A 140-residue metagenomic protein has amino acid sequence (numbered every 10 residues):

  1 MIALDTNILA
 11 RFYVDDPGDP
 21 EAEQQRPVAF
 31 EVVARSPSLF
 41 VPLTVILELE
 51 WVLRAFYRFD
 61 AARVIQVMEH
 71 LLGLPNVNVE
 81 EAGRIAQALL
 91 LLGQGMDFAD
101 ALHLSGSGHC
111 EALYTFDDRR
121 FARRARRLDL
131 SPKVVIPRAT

Functional and structural regions predicted by a protein language model:
M1-V41, F56-R63, L128-T140: Short, well-structured N-terminal submotif of metal-dependent ribonuclease cores
L4, L47, F116: Active-site flanking residues adjacent to catalytic metal/cofactor-binding acidic residues
R26, F30, T44-N76, G83 (+1 more regions): Active-site-proximal, substrate-binding regions of enzyme catalytic domains and RNA-binding/basic surfaces
A29-V33, M68, H103-L104, A122: Short amphipathic alpha-helical segments and helix-helix/interface helices
L74-R119: Active-site neighborhoods of divalent-metal-dependent phosphate/nucleic-acid chemistry enzymes
L104, G108-T140: Acidic, PIN/NYN-like endoribonuclease modules and their adjacent C-terminal/linker elements
